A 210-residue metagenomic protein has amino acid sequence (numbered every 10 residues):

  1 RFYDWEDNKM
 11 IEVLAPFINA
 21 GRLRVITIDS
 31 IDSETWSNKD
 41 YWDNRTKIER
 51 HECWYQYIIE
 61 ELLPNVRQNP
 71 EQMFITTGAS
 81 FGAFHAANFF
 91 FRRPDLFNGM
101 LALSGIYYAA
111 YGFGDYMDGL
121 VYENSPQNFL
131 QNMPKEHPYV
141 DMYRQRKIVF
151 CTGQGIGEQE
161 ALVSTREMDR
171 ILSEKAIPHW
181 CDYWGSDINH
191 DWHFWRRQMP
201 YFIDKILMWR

Functional and structural regions predicted by a protein language model:
R1-R210: Non-catalytic cap/lid and distal C-terminal segments of serine-dependent acyl enzymes
